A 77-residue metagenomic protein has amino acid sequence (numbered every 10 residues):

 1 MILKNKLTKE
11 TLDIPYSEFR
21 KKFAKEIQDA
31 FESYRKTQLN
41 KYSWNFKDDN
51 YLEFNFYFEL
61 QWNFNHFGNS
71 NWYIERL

Functional and structural regions predicted by a protein language model:
M1-K6: A short beta-strand micro-motif
T11: Short, mixed charged/polar active-site loops that provide acid/base catalysis or chelate metal/phosphate cofactors
I14-L77: Acidic, low-complexity, intrinsically disordered interaction modules
